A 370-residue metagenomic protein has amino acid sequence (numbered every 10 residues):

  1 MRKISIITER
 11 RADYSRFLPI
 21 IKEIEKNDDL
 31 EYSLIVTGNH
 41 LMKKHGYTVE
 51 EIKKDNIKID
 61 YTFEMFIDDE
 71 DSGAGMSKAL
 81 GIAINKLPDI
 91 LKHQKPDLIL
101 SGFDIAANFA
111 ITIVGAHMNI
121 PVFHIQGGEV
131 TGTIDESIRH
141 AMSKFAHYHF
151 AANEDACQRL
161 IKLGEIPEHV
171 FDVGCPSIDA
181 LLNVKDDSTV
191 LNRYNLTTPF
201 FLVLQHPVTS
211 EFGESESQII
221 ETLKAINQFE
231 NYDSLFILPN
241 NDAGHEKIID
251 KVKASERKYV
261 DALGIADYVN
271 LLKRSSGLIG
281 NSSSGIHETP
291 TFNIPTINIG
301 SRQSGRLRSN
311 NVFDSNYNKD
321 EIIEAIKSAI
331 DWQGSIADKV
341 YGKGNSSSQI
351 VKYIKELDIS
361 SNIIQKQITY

Functional and structural regions predicted by a protein language model:
M1-Y370: Nucleotide-activated sugar donor-binding and catalytic core shared by glycosyltransferases and related lipid-linked
